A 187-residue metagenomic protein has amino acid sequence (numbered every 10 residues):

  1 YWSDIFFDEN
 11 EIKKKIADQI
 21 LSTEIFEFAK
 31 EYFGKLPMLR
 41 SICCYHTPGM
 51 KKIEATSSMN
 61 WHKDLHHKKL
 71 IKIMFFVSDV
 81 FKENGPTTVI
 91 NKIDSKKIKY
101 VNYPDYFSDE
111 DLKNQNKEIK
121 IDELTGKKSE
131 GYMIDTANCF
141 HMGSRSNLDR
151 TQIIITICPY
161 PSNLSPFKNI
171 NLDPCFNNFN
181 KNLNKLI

Functional and structural regions predicted by a protein language model:
Y1-M59: Non-heme Fe(II)-dependent double-stranded beta-helix
I12-D18, Q115-I121, M142: Active-site rim elements
K35-M38, M59-H66, V77-P86, K92-D94: Active-site region of the double-stranded beta-helix
G49, I90-K97, I157-S162: Short edge-strand/loop segments of extracellular domains
M59-L70, I119, G126, L148-D149: A short beta-loop-beta micro-motif enriched in histidine and acidic residues
H66-K82, T125-G126, M133, T156-Y160: Short, conserved beta-strand element in jelly-roll/cupin
K82-C139: Double-stranded beta-helix
P104, N138-I187: Non-heme Fe(II)/2-oxoglutarate
